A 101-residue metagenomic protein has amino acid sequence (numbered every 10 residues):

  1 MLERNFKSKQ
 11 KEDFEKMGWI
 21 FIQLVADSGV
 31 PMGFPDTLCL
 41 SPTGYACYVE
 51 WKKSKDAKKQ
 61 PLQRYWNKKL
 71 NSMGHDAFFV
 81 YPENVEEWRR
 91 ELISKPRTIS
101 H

Functional and structural regions predicted by a protein language model:
M1-H101: Catalytic phosphate/metal-binding cores of nucleic-acid and nucleotide-processing enzymes, i.e., regions that mediate
